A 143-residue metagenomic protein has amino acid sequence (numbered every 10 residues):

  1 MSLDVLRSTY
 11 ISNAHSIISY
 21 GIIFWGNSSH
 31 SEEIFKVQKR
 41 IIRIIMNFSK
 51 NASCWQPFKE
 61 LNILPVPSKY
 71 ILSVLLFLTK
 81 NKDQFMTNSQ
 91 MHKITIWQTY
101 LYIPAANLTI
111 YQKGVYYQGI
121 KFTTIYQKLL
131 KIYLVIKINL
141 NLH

Functional and structural regions predicted by a protein language model:
M1-H143: Hydrophobic/basic alpha-helical segments
